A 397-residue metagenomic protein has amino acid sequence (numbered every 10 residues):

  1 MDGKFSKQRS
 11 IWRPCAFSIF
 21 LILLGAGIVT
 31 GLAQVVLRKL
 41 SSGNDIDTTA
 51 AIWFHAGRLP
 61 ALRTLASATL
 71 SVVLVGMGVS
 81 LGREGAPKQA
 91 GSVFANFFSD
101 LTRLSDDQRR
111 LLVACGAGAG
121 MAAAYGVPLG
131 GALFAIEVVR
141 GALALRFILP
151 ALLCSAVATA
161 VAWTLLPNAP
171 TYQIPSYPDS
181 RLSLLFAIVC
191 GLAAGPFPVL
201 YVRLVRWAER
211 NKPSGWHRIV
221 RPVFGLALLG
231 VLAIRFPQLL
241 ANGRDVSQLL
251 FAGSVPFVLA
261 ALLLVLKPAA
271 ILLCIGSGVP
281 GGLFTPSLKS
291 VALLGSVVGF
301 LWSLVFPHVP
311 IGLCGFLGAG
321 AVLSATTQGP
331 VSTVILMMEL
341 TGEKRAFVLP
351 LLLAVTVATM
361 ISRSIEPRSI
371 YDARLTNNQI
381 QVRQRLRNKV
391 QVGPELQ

Functional and structural regions predicted by a protein language model:
M1-Q397: Alpha-helical transmembrane segments and immediately membrane-proximal extracytoplasmic
